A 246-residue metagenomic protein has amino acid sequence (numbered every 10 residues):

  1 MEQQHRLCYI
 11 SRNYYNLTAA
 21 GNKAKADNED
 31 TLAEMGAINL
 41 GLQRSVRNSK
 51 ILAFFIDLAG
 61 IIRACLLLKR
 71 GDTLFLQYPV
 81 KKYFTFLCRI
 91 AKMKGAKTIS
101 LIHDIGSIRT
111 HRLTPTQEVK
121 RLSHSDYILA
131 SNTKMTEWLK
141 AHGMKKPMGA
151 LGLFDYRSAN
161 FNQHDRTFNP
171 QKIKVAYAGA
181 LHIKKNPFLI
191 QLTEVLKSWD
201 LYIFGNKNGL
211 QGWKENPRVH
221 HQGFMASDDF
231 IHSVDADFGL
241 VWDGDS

Functional and structural regions predicted by a protein language model:
M1-F86, A91-G95: N-terminal pre-catalytic "stem/leader" segment of glycosyltransferase-like enzymes
A37, S49-A59, A96, S125 (+3 more regions): Active-site regions of enzymes building and remodeling cell-envelope glycoconjugates
I62-K69, R89-K97, H111-I128: Membrane-proximal helix-turn-helix segments that form the acceptor-binding/catalytic region of lipid-linked
K81, K134-T136, N208-G209: Alpha-helix capping/helix-boundary segments
T110-L113, H124-M148: A short, active-site helix/loop in glycosyltransferases that binds the activated sugar's phosphate group
K134, L153-F154: Carbohydrate-associated surface elements
R157-F230: Conserved catalytic-core segment of nucleotide-activated headgroup transferases in glycan assembly
S233-S246: Acidic donor-binding loop of glycosyltransferase active sites
